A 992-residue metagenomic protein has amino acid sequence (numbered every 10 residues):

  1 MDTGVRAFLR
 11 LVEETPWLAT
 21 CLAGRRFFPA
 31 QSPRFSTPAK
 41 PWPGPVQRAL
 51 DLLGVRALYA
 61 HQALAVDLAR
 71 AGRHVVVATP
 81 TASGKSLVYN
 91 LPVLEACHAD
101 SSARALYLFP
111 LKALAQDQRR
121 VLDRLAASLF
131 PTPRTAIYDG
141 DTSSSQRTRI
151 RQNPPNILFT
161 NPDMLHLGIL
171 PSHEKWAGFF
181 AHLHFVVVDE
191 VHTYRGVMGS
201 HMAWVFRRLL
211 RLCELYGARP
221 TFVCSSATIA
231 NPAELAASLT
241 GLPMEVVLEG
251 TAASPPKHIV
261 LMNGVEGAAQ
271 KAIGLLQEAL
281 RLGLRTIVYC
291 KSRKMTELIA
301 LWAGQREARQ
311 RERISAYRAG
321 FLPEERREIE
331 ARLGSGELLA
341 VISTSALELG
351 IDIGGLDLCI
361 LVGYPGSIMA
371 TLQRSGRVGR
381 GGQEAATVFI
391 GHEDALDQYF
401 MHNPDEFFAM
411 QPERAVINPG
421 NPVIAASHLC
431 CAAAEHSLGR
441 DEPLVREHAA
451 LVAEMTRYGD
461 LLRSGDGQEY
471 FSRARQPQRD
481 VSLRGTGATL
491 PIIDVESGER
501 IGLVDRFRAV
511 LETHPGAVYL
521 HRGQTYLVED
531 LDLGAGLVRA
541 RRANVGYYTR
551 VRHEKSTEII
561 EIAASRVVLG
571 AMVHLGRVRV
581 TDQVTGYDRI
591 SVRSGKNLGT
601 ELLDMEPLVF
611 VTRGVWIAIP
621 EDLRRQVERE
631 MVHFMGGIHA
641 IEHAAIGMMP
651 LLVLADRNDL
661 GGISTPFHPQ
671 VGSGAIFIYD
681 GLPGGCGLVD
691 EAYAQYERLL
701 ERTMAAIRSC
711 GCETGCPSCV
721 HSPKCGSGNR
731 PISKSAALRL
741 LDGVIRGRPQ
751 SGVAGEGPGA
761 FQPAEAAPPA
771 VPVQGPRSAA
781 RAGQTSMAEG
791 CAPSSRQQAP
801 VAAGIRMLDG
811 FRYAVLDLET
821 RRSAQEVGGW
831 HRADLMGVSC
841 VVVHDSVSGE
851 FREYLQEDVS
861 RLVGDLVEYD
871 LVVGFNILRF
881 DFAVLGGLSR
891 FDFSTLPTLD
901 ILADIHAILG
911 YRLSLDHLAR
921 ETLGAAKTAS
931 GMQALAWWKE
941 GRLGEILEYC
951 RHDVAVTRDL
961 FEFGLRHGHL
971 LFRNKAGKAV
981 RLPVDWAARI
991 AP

Functional and structural regions predicted by a protein language model:
R6-L53, A57-A60, L64, R70-S86 (+5 more regions): Helicase motor core with emphasis on the C-terminal RecA-like subdomain
S343, V362, R522, T581 (+8 more regions): Short His-Asn-centered micro-motif
E384-T387, E393-Q411, V423-L444, H448 (+6 more regions): Extended Lys/Arg-rich polyanion-binding regions
G715-C719: Short cysteine clusters
P763-G775, A779-A782, S786-A803, R958-P992: Acidic two-metal-ion nuclease catalytic site recognized across multiple nuclease folds, prominently DnaQ/RNase D-T
R796-L871: Conserved RNase H-like, two-metal-ion catalytic cores of nucleic-acid enzymes
V843-H917: Conserved DEDDh/DEDDy metal-dependent 3′-5′ exonuclease domain
L923-L982: Acidic, Mg2+-coordinating catalytic module of metal-dependent nucleases/exonucleases that use a two-metal-ion mechanism
